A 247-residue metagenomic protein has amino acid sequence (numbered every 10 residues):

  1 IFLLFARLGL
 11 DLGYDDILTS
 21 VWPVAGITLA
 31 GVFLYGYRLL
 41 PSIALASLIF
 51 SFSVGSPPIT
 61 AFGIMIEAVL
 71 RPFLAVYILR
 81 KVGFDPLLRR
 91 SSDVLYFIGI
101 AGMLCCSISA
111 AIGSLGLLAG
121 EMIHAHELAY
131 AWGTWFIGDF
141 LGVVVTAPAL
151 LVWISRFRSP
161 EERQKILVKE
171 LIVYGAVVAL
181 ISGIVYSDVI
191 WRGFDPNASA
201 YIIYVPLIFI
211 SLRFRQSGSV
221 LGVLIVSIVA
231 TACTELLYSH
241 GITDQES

Functional and structural regions predicted by a protein language model:
I1-S20, A25-H126, A147-A198, L207-G222 (+2 more regions): Short helix-perturbing small/polar motifs within transmembrane alpha-helices
Y130, T134-T146: Alpha-helical transmembrane segments that form the membrane-embedded catalytic/substrate-binding core of multi-pass
A131-W132, P206-I208: Short, hydrophobic/aromatic alpha-helical segments in well-folded domains
A200-I202: Small-residue-rich transmembrane alpha-helices that serve as helix-helix interface/gating elements in multipass
